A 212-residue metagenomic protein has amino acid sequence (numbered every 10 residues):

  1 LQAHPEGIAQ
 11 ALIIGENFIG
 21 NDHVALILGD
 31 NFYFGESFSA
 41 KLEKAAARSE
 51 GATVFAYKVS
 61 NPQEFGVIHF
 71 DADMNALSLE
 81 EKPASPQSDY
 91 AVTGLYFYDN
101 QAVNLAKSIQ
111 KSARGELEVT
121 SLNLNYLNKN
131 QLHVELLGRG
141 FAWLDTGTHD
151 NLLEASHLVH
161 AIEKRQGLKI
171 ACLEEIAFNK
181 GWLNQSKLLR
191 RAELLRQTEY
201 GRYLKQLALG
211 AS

Functional and structural regions predicted by a protein language model:
L1-A72, F97-N100, L105-I109: Conserved beta-loop-beta/alpha segment of the NTase-like Rossmann-fold superfamily that binds/positions NTPs
A25, A46, N75-E175, S186-K187: Catalytic-core segments of class I nucleotidyltransferases/pyrophosphorylases that form NMP-activated intermediates
F178: Metallocofactor- and cofactor-centric catalytic cores in central/energy metabolism, strongly enriched
W182-S212: Short, amphipathic C-terminal "tail helix"
